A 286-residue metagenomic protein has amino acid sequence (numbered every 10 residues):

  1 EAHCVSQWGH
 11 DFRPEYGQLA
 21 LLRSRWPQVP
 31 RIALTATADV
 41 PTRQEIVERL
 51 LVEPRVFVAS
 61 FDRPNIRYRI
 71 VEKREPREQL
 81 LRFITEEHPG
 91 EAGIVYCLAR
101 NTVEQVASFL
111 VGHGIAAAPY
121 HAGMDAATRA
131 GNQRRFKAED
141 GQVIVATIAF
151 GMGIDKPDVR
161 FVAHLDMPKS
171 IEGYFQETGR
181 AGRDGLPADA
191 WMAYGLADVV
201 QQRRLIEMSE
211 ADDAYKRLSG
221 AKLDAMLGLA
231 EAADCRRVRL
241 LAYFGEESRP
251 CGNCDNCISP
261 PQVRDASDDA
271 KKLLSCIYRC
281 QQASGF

Functional and structural regions predicted by a protein language model:
E1-D213, L218-A221, G245-R249: Helicase motor core with emphasis on the C-terminal RecA-like subdomain
Q202, M208-F286: C-terminal accessory/connector segments of nucleic-acid motor ATPases
